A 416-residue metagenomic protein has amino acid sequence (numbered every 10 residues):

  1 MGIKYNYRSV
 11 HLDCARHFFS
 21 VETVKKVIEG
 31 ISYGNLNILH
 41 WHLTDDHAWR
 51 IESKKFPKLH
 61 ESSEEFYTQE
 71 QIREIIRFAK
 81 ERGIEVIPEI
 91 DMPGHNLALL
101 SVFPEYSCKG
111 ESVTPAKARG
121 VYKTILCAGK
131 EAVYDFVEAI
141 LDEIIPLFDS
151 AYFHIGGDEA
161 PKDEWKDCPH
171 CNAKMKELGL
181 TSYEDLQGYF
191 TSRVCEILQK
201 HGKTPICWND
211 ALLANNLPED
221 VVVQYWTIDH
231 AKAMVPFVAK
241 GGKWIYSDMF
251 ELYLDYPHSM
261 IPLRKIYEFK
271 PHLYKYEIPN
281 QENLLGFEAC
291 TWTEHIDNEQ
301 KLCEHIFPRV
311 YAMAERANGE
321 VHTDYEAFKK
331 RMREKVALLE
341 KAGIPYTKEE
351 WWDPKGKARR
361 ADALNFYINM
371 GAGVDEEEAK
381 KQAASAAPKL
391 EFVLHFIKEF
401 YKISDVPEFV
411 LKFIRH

Functional and structural regions predicted by a protein language model:
M1-H154, C168, A173, R193 (+3 more regions): Feature activates predominantly on carbohydrate-active enzymes
A15-F19, S182, L186, N298: Conserved aromatic-histidine-acidic binding/catalytic patches
F18-S20, D46-R50, P93-L99, H154 (+5 more regions): Flexible loop/turn segments at secondary-structure boundaries
K26, E70-E74, A132-A139, D185-R193 (+6 more regions): Generic recognition of stable, solvent-exposed alpha-helical segments in well-folded globular domains
E89, E159, E315: Acidic-residue sensor for enzyme active/binding pockets
T114-V221, T227-P236, K240-G241: Active-site neighborhood of glycoside hydrolase catalytic domains
P205-D210, N216-V221, T227-I414: Flexible, acidic glycine-rich loops studded with aromatic residues
